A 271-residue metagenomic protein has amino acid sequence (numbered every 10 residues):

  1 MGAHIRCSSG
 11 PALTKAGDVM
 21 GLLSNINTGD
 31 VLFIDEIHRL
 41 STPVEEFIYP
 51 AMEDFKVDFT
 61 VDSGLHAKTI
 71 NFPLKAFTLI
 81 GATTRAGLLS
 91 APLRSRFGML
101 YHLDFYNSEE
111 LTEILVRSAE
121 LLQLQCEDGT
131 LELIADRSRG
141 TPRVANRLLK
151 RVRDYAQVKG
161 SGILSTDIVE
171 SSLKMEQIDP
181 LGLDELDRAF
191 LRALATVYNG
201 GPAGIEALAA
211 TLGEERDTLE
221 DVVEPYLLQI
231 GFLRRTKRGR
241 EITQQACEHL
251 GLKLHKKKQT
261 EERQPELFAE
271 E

Functional and structural regions predicted by a protein language model:
G2-V31: Short glycine-rich substrate-engagement loop in P-loop NTPases that contacts/grips substrate
A16, T28-T60, A86-R96: Conserved AAA+/SF3 P-loop NTPase catalytic/coupling segment centered on the Walker-B
D62-A82: AAA+/SF3 P-loop NTPase mechanochemical coupling elements
L88-D136, N146-R147: Conserved AAA+ ATPase core "coupling" helix
E127-G129, S138-R153, G162-S165, L183-E185 (+2 more regions): The conserved phosphate-sensing helix
L131, L149, D154-Q177, D187 (+1 more regions): Conserved C-terminal helix/linker of AAA+ ATPases
V169, L173-P202: Winged-helix-like regulatory helical subdomains adjacent to P-loop NTPase cores
L194-E271: Terminal-proximal interaction/regulatory segments of ATP-powered molecular machines
